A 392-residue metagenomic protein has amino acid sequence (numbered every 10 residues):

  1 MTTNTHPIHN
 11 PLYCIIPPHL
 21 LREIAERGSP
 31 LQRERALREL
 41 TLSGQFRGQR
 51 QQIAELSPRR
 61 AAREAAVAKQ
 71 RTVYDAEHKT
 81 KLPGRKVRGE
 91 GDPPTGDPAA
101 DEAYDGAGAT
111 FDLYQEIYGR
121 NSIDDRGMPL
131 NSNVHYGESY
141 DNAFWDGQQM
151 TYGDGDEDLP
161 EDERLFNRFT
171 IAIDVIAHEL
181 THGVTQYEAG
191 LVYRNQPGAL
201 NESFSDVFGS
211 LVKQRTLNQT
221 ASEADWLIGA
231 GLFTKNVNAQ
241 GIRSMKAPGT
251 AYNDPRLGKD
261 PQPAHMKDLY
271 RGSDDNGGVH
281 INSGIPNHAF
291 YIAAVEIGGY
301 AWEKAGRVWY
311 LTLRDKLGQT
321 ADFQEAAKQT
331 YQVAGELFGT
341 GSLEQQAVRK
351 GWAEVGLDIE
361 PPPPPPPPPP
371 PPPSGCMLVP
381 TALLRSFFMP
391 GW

Functional and structural regions predicted by a protein language model:
M1-D174, G183-P373, W392: Zymogen propeptides/activation segments of proteases
P372-W392: Long, low-complexity, intrinsically disordered segments
